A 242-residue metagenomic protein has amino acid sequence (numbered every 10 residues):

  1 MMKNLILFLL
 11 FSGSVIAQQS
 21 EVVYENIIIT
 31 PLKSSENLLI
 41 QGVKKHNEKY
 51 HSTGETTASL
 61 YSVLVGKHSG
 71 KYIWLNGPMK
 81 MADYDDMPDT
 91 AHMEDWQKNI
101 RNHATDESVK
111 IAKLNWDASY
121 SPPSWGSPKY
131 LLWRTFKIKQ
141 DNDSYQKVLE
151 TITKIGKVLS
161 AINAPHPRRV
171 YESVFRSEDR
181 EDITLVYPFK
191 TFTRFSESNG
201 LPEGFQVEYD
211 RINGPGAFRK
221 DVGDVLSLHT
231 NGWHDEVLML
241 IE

Functional and structural regions predicted by a protein language model:
K3-L5, K45-H46: N-terminal leader/presequence-like segments
N4-S14: Sec-dependent N-terminal signal peptides
A17-E242: Short S/T/G/P-rich N-terminal loop/turn motif that feeds into the first structured element of a domain
